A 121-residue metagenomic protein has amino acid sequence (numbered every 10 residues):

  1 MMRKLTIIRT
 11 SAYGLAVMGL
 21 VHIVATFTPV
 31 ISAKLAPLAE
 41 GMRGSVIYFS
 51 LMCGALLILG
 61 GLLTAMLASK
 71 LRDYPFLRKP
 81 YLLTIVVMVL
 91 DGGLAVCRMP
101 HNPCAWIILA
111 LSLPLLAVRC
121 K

Functional and structural regions predicted by a protein language model:
M1-K4, C120-K121: Positively charged n-region of N-terminal signal peptides that target proteins for export
R3-V17, L77-Y81: Interfacial segments of alpha-helical transmembrane regions
V17-I31, M42-S69, L83-V87: Core segments of alpha-helical transmembrane spans in multipass integral membrane proteins
K34-L38: Membrane-interface interhelical loops and short amphipathic "cap" helices that link adjacent transmembrane segments
A39-G44, N102-L111: Non-cytosolic membrane-interface motifs at loop->transmembrane helix junctions
M66-L71, L116-K121: Structural signal for the C-terminal ends of transmembrane alpha-helices and the immediately following loop
R72-F76: An anionic, turn-rich surface loop/hairpin at beta-sheet edges that serves as a generic interaction/coordination patch
L82, M88-W106, R119-K121: Membrane-helix boundary connector in multi-pass membrane proteins
